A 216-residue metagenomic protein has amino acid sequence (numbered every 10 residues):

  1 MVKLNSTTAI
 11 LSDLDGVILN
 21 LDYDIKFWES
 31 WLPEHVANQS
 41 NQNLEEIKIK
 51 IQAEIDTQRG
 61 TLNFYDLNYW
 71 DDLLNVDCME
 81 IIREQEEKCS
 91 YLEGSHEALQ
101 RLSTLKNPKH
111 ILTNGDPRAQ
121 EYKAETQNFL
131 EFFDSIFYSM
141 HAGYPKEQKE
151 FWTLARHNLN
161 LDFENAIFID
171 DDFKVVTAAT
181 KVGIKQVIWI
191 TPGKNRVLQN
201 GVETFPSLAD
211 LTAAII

Functional and structural regions predicted by a protein language model:
M1-I10, Q100, D116-P117, E121-I216: Asp-based, Mg2+/Mn2+-dependent phosphohydrolase catalytic module
L4-E97, R118: N-terminal helical cap/lid subdomain that shapes the substrate entry/recognition surface in HAD-like hydrolases
A37, D71, Q85, H110 (+3 more regions): Short, flexible active-site loop motifs that bind/organize anionic cofactors or intermediates
V76-S90, S95-Q127, I136-S139: Substrate-recognition element of Asp-dependent hydrolases with the DxDx(T/V) motif
